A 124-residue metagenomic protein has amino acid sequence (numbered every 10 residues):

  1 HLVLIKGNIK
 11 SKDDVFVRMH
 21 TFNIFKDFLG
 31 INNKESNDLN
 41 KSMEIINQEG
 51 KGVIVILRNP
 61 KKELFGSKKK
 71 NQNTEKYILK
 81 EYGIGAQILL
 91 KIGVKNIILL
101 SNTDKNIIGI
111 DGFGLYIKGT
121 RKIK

Functional and structural regions predicted by a protein language model:
H1-K124: Catalytic domains of riboflavin
